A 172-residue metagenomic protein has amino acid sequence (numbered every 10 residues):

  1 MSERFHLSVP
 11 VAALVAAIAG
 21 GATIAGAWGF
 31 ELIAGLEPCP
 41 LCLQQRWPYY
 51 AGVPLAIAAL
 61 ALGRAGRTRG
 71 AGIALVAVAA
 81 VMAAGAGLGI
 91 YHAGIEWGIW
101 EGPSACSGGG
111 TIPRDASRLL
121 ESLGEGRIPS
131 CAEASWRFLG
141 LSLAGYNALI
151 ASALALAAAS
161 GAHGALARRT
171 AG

Functional and structural regions predicted by a protein language model:
M1-S8, R168-G172: Membrane-interfacial, low-structure loops and terminal tails that flank and connect transmembrane helices in multi-pass
H6-I18, L62-A86, L156: Interfacial segments of alpha-helical transmembrane regions
A22-E31, A83-I99, S117: C-terminal TM-helix exit segments that contain a strictly Trp-centered aromatic cap at the helix terminus
L36-Y50: Loop-to-helix transition at the N-terminal end of transmembrane alpha-helices
A56, L75-G89, C106-R114, A151 (+1 more regions): Hydrophobic alpha-helical segments of small multi-pass membrane proteins
A58-G66, A159-L166: Structural signal for the C-terminal ends of transmembrane alpha-helices and the immediately following loop
W97-S142: Extracytosolic (periplasmic/ER-lumenal) interhelical loops and adjacent juxtamembrane/interface segments of multi-pass
E125-G172: A hydrophobic membrane-anchoring alpha-helix module
